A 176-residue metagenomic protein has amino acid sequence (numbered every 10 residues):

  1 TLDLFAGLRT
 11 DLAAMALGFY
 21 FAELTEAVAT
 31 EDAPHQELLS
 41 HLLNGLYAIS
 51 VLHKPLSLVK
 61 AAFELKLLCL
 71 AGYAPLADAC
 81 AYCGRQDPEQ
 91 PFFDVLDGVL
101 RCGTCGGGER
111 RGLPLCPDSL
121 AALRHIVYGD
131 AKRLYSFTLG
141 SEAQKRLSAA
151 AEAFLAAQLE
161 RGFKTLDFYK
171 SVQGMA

Functional and structural regions predicted by a protein language model:
T1-A176: Non-catalytic alpha-helical scaffolds and adjoining flexible linkers that form interface surfaces for assembly
